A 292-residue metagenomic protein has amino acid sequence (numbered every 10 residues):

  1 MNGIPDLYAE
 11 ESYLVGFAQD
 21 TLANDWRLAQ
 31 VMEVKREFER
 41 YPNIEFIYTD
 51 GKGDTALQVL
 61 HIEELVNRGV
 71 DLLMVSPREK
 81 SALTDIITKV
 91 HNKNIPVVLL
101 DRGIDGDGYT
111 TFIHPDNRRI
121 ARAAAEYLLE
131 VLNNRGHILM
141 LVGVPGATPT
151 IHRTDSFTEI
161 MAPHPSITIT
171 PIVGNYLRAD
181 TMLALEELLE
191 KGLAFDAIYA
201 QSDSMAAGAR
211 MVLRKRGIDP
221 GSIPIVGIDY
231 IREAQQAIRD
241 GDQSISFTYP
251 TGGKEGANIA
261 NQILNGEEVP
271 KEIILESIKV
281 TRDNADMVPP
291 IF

Functional and structural regions predicted by a protein language model:
M1-Y13, L141, P145, P149 (+2 more regions): Hinge/cleft segment of the Venus flytrap/periplasmic-binding protein
G3, L7-Y8, Y13-Y41, F46-E64 (+4 more regions): Extracytoplasmic "Venus flytrap"
Y8, V15, Q58, I113-I138 (+3 more regions): Hydrophobic alpha-helical segments within soluble ligand-binding/sensing domains
W26-R40, I44, I120-A124, T148-I167 (+2 more regions): Short, solvent-exposed amphipathic alpha-helices that sit in or adjacent to ligand/effector-binding or catalytic
F38-G51, H137-M140, T158-R178, P220: Short beta-strand elements in bilobed, periplasmic/extracellular small-molecule ligand-binding domains
L72-H91, S156-F157, T170, G174-Q236: Hydrophobic alpha-helical
K80-R119, H137, G143, Y230-D240 (+1 more regions): Flexible loop/hinge segments that line or gate small-molecule binding clefts
D196-A197, D203, A207-I274, T281-A285: Exported/periplasmic ABC-transporter solute-binding proteins
